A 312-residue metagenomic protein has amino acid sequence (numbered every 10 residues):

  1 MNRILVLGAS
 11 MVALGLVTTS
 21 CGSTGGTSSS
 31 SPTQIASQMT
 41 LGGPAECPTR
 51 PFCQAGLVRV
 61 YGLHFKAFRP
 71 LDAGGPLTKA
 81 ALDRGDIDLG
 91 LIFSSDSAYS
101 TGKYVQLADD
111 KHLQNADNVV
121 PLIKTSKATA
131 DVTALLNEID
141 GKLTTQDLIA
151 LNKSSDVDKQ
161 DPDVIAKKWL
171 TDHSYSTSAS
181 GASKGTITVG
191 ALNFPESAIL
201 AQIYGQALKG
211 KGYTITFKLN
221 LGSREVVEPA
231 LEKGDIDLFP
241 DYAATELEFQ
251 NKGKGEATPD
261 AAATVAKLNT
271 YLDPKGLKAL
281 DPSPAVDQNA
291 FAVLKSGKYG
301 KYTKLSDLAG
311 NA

Functional and structural regions predicted by a protein language model:
G15-S20: C-terminal motif of bacterial Sec signal peptides marking the signal peptidase cleavage site
G22-G25: Bacterial signal peptide processing site
S28-M39, T125-D147, A262-A312: A conserved helix-loop-strand patch within extracytoplasmic ligand-binding domains of the periplasmic binding
S31-K79, Q160-V164, K184-F217, P284-A312: Bilobed "Venus flytrap"/periplasmic-binding protein-like clamshell domains and structurally analogous long
P44, L89-S97, D117, S223-R224 (+2 more regions): Beta->alpha turn/N-cap motifs
E46-F52, D131-G141, T145-I187, P195-A198: An extracytoplasmic/periplasmic, membrane-proximal ligand-sensing/linker region
A55-V60, A73-G90, Q202-A207, E225-I236 (+1 more regions): Short helices/loops that flank or line small-molecule/ion binding pockets
R84-D86, A98-K111, Q250-L280: Ligand-binding "clamshell"
